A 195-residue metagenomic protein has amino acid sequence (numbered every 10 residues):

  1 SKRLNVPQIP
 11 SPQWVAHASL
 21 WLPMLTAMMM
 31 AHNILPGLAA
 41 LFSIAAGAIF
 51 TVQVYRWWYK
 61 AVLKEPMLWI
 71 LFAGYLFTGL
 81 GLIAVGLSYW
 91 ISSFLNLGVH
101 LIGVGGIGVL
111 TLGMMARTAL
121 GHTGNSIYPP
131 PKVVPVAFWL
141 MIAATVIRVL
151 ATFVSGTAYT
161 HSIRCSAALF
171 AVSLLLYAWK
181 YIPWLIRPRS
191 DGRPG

Functional and structural regions predicted by a protein language model:
S1-G195: Hydrophobic alpha-helical transmembrane segments of multi-pass integral membrane proteins
